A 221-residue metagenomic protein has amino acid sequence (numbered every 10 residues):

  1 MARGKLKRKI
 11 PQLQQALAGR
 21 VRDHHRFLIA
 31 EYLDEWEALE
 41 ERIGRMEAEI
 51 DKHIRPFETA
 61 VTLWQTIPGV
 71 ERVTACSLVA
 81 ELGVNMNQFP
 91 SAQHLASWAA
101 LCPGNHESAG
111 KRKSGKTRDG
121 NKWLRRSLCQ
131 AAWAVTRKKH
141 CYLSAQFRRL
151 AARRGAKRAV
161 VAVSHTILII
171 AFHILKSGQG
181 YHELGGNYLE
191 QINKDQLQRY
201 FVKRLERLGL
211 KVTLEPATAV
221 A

Functional and structural regions predicted by a protein language model:
M1-A221: A detector of single, family-specific signature residues that are central to catalytic or substrate-handling motifs
